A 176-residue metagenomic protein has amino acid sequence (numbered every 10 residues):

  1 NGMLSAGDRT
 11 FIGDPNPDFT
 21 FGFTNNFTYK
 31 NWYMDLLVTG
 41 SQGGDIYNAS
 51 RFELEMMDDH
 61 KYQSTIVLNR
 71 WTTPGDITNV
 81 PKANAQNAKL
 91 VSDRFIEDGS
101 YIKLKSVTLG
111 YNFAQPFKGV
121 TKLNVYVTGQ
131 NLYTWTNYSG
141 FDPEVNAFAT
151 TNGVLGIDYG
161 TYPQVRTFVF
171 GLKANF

Functional and structural regions predicted by a protein language model:
N1-A6, N79-D93, A147-V154: Flexible, solvent-exposed coil segments and beta strand-coil junctions, predominantly the extracellular/periplasmic
N1-P15, Q130-L132, N137-G140: Conserved small-residue
P17-F21, S100-K105, Q164-F168: Residues that define the transmembrane beta-barrel architecture of outer-membrane proteins
T28, T39-S41, T128-L132, N175: Outer-membrane beta-barrel pore domains and translocons
N31-L36, P116-F117: Repeated loop/turn-to-beta-strand initiation elements of outer-membrane beta-barrel proteins
L36, V125-V127, L172: Membrane-embedded beta-strand positions of outer-membrane beta-barrel proteins
S41-N124, T128-Q130: Extracytoplasmic gating/loop element in the C-terminal half of outer-membrane beta-barrel translocons and assembly
S64, G75-D76, T136-F176: C-terminal beta-signal and terminal closure region of outer-membrane beta-barrel proteins
